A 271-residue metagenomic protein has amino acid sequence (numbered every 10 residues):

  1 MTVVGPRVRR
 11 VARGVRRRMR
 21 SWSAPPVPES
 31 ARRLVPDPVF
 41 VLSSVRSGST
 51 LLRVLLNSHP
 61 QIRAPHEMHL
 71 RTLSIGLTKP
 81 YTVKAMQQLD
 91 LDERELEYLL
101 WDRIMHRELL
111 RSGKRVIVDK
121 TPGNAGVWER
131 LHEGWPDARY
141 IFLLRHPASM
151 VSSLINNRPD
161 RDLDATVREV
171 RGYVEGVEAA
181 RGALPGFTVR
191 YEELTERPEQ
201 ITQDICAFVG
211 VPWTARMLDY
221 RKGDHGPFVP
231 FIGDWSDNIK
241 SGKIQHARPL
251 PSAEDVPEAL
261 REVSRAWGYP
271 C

Functional and structural regions predicted by a protein language model:
M1-V39, E178, A207-C271: PAPS-dependent sulfotransferases, especially Golgi type II membrane carbohydrate sulfotransferases
S30-R33, D37, V54-E129, G134 (+1 more regions): PAPS-dependent sulfation machinery
V35, R46, T195-E196: Short, solvent-exposed loop/helix junctions and linker helices that flank or host conserved functional motifs
F40-S43, E192-L194: Short, well-ordered beta-strand elements within core beta-sheets of diverse protein domains
V41-L56: Glycine-rich phosphate-binding P-loop
E67-R71, L144-A148, M217-K222: A short, structured active-site edge motif that brings together acidic residues
L77-K79, R111-R216, P227-K240: PAPS-dependent sulfotransferase catalytic domain
